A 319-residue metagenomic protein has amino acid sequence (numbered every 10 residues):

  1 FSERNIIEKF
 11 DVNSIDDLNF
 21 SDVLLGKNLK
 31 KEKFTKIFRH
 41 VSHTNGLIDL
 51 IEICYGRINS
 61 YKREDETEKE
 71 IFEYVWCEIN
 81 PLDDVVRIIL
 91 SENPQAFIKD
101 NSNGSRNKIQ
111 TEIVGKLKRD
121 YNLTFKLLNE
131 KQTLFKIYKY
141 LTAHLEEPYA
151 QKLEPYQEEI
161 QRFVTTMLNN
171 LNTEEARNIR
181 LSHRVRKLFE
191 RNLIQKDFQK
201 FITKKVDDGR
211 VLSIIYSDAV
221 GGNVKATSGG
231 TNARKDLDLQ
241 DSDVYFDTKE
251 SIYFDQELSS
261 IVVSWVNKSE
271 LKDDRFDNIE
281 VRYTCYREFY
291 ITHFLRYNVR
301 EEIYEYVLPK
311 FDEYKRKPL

Functional and structural regions predicted by a protein language model:
F1-L319: Intrinsically disordered, low-complexity, charge-rich terminal extensions of nucleic-acid-associated complexes
